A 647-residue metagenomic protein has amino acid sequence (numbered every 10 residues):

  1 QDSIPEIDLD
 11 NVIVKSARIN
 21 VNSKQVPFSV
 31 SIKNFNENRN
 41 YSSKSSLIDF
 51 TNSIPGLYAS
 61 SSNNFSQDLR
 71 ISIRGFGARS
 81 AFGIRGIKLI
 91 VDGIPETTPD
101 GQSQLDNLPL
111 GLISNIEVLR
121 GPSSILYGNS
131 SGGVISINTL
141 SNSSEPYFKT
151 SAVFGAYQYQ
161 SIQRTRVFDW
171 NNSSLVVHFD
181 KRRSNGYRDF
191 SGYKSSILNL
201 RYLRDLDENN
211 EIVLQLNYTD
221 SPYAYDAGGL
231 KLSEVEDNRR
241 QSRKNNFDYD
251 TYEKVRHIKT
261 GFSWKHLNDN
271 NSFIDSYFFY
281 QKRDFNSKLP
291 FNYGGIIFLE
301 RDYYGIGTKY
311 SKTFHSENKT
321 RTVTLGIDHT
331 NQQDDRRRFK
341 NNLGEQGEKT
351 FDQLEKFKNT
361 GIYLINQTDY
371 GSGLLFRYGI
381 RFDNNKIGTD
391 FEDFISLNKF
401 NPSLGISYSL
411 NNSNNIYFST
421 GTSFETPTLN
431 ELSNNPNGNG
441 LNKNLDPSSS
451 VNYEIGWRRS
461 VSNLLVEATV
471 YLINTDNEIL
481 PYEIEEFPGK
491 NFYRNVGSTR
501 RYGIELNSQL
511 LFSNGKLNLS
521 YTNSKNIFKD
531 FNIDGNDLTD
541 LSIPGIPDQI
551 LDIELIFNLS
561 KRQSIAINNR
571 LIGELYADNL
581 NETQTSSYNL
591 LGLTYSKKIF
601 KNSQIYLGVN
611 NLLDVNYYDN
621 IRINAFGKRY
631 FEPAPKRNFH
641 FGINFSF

Functional and structural regions predicted by a protein language model:
N11-Y41, D68-S72, I87: N-terminal periplasmic "start-of-domain" segments of outer-membrane beta-barrel proteins
L47-F50, R70-R74, I87-I90, Q104-D106 (+3 more regions): N-terminal periplasmic accessory domains that precede and gate Gram-negative outer-membrane beta-barrel machines
A59, I87, I94-R120: Short acidic/polar hinge/loop motifs at secondary-structure boundaries that mediate gating or recognition
F154-R183, R188-D226, Y252-D269, E317: Transmembrane beta-barrel wall of Gram-negative outer-membrane proteins
N209-T219, D250-D393, S409, L464-L472 (+3 more regions): Face-selective signature of the C-terminal outer-membrane beta-barrel domain
S233, N331-N342, K386-I387, Y408-E454 (+5 more regions): Surface-exposed extracellular loop regions of Gram-negative outer-membrane beta-barrel proteins, predominantly
Y471-N474, R494-N579: Gram-negative outer-membrane beta-barrel transporters
D476, S520, L571-Y576, S596-F647: C-terminal beta-signal and adjacent terminal beta-strands/loops of Gram-negative outer-membrane beta-barrel proteins
